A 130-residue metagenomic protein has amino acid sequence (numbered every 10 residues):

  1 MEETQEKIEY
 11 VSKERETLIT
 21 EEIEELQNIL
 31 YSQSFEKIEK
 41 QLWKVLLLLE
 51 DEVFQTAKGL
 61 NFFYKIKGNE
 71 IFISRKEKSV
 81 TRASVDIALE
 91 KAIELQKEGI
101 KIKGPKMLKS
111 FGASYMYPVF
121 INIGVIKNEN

Functional and structural regions predicted by a protein language model:
M1-N130: Intrinsically disordered, charged low-complexity linkers and terminal tails that flank or connect structured domains
